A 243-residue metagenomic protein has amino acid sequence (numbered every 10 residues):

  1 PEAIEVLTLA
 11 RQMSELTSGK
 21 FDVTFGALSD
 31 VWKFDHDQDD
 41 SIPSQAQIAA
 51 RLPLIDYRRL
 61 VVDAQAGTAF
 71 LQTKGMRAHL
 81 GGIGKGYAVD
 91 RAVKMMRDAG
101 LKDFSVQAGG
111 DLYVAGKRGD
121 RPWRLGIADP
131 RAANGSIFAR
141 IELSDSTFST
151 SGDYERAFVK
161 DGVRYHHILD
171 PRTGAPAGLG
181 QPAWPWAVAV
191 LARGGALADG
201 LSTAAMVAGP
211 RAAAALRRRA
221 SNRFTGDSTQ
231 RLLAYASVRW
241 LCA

Functional and structural regions predicted by a protein language model:
P1-A243: Mature catalytic core of soluble alpha/beta enzymes
